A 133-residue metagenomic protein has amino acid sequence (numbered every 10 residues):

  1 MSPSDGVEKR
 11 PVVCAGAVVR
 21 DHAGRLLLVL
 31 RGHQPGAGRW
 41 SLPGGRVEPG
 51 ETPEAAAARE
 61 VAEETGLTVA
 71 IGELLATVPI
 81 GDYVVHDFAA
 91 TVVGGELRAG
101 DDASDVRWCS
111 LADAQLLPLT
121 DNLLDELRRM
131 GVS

Functional and structural regions predicted by a protein language model:
S2-L26: Conserved N-terminal beta-strand and adjoining loop/helix that marks the start of the Nudix/MutT-like hydrolase domain
V7-P11, R39, I80-D82, G100-A103: A generic structural micro-feature
K9, V18, G32, A89 (+1 more regions): Short secondary-structure boundary/capping segments
D21, R25-E63: Conserved Nudix-box catalytic region and its N-terminal flanking loop in Nudix hydrolases and closely related
G45, R59, G72, C109-A112: Structural detector for helix-capping/boundary residues
L67-A76: A short coil-to-beta-strand element that immediately follows conserved catalytic motifs
A76-A99, R107, L111-A112: Active-site-adjacent beta-strand/loop module that shapes the phosphate/pyrophosphate-binding cleft
R98-G131: NUDIX/MutT-family hydrolases
